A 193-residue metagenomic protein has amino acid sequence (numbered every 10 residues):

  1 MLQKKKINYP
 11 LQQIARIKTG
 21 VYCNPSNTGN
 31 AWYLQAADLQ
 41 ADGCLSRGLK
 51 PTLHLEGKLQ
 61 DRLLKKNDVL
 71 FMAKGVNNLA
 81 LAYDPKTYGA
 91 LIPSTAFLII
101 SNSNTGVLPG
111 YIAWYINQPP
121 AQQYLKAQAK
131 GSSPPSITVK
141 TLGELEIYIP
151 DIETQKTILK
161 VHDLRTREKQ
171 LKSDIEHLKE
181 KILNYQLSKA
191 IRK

Functional and structural regions predicted by a protein language model:
M1-G29, I149-K193: Non-catalytic DNA-recognition/assembly elements of restriction-modification systems
N8-C23, L39-K66: Sequence-specific dsDNA recognition surfaces
L11, L98-Y148: Basic, amphipathic alpha-helical recognition segments used for DNA target recognition
P25-A31, R62-L64, Y83-T95: Short, surface-exposed loop/turn microsegments at beta-strand edges and helix-strand junctions
S26-D42: Compositionally biased, charged N-terminal/linker segments
K58-L59, T87, S132: A structural connector/turn signal
D68-F71: Generic structural signal for buried aliphatic residues
A73-W114: A short beta-sheet element
